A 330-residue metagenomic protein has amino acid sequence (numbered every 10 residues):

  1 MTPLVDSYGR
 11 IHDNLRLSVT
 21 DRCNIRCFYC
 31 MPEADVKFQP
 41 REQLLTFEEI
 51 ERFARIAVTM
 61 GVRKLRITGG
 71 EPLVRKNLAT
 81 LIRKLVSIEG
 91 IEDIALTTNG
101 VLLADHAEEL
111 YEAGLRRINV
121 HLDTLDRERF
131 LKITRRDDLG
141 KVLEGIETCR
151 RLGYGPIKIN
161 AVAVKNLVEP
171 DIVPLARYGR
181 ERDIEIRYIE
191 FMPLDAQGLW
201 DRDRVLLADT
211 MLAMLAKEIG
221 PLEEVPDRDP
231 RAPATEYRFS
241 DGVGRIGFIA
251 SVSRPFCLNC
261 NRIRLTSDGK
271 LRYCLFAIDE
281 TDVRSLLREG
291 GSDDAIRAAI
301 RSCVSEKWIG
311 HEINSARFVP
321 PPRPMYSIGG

Functional and structural regions predicted by a protein language model:
M1-S18, R26-F28, T59, A234-R245 (+2 more regions): N-terminal [4Fe-4S]-dependent radical SAM core
M1-V5, R254-G330: Radical SAM enzyme core and accessory elements
Y8-F47, L275: Canonical Radical SAM [4Fe-4S] cluster-binding loop centered on the CxxxCxxC motif and its immediate flanking residues
I25, R127-E128, P255, T281: Glycine-centered loop/turn positions within well-structured domains that cap or flank conserved ligand/cofactor-binding
A34-F38, L125-R127, P193-A196, T281: A short, flexible beta-alpha/helix-coil linker loop
L44-I67, V74-I189: Radical SAM/AdoMet-radical enzyme domain recognition
E128-L131, R136-R245, S251, S285-L287: Radical SAM enzyme [4Fe-4S]-AdoMet core and its adjacent flexible, acidic and glycine-rich loops/tails across
I246-F248, Y273-C274: Short capping micro-motif at the N-terminus of alpha-helices
